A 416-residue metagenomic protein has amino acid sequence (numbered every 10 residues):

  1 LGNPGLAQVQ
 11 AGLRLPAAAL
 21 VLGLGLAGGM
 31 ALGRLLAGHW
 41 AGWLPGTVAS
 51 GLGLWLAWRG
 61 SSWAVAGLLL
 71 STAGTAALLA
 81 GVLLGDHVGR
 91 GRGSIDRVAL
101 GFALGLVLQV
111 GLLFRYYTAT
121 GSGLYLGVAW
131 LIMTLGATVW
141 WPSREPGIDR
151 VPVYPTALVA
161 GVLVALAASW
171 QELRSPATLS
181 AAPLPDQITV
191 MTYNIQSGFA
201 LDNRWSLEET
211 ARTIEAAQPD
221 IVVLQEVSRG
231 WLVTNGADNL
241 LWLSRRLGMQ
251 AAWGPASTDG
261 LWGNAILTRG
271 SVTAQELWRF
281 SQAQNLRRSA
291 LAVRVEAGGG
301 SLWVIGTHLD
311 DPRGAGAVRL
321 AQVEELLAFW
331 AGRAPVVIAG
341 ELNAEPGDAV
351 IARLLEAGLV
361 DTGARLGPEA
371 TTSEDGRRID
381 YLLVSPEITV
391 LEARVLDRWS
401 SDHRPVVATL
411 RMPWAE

Functional and structural regions predicted by a protein language model:
L1-S175, R294, R333, A344-E416: Metal-dependent phosphoester-hydrolase catalytic domains
V9-L15, S197-F199, L277-S281, H308-A315: Surface-exposed cleft-lining segments at the edges of enzyme active sites
G121-G123, W170-A182, D202, I221 (+3 more regions): Structured beta-strand-rich core segments of catalytic domains in phosphoester-bond hydrolases
G147-R150, L158-E208, R212, A216 (+1 more regions): N-terminal signal-anchor transmembrane helix
I188-I195, S206-G236, G254, L267 (+6 more regions): Active-site beta-strand/loop signature of hydrolases that rely on acidic residues for catalysis
F199-A200, R229-V233, D259-L261, P312-G314 (+3 more regions): Active-site environment of divalent metal-dependent phosphoester hydrolases
L286, A315, A415-E416: C-terminal luminal/periplasmic domains and tails of membrane-associated envelope-modifying transferases
